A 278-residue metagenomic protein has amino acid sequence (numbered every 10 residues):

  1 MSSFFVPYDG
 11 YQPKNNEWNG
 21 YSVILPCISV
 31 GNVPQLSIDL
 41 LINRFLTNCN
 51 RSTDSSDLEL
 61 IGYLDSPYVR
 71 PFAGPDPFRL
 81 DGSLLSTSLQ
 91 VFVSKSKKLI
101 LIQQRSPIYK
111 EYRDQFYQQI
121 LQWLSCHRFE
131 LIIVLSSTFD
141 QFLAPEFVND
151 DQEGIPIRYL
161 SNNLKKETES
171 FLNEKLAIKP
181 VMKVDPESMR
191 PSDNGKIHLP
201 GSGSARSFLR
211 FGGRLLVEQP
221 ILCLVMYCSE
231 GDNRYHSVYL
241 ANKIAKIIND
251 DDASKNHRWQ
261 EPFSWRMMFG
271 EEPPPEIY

Functional and structural regions predicted by a protein language model:
M1-L131, S137-Q152, N249, R266-M268 (+1 more regions): N-terminal catalytic or cofactor-binding beta/alpha core of small enzyme domains
F45, C49, G212, L216 (+2 more regions): Structural signal for hydrophobic packing residues in well-ordered secondary-structure cores of soluble enzyme domains
S52, E218-C223, D250-M268: Flexible, glycine/charged-enriched surface loops at secondary-structure junctions
L89-V91, I157, Y227, F263-W265: Generic hydrophobic, helix-prone segments enriched in Leu/Val/Ile
R113, R234, I247-N256: General structural signal for secondary-structure boundaries
E130-I132, I221-L222: Hydrophobic anchor at the start of a short beta-strand that flanks the dinucleotide cofactor-binding loop
D140-A245, G270-Y278: Catalytic cores of processing enzymes, dominated by hydrolases/peptidases, characterized by acidic/His-rich
